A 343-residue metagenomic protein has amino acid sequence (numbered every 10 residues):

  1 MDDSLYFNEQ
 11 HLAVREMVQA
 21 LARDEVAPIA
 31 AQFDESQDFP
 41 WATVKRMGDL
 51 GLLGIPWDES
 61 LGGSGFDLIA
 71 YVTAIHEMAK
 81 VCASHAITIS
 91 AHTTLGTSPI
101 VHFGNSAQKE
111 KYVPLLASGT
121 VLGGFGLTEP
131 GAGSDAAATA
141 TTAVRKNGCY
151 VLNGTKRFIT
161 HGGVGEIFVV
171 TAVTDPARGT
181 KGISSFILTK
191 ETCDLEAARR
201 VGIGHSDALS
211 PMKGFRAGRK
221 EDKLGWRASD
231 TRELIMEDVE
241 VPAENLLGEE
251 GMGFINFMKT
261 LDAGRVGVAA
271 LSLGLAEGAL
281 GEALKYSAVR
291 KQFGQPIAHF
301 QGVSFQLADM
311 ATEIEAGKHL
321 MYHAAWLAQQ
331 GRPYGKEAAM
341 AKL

Functional and structural regions predicted by a protein language model:
M1-S90, K111, L115-S118: Amphipathic, small/basic residue-rich leader segments at the start of a protein or domain
Y6, F66, I87, Q108 (+2 more regions): FAD-binding core of flavoproteins
E9, L271, G302-T312, M340-L343: DHp/HisKA dimerization-phosphoacceptor four-helix bundle of two-component histidine kinases and homologous
A27-E35, L284-A298, A311-L343: C-terminal helix-coil-helix/basic helical segment that borders enzyme active sites and/or dimer interfaces and provides
H92-I100: Well-ordered alpha-helical segments within folded domains of soluble proteins
